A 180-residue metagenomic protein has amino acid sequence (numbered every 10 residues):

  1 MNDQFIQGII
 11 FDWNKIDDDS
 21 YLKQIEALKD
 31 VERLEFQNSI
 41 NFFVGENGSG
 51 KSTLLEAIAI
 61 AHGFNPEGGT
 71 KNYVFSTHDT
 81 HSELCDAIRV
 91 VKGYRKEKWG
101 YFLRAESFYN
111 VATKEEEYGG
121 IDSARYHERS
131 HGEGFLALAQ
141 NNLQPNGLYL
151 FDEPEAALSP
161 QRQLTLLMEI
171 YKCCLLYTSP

Functional and structural regions predicted by a protein language model:
N2-D30: N-terminal pre-Walker A segment at the start of P-loop NTPase domains
R33-N38, N142-L143: Phosphate-binding P-loop
I40-F42, T53-E117: ABC ATPase nucleotide-binding domain signature region
N47: The conserved Walker
G50: Conserved glycine(s) of the Walker
H131-F151, Q161-I170: GG-anchored amphipathic helix commonly corresponding to the ABC/SMC/Rad50 NBD signature/C-loop
E155-A156: Short loop immediately C-terminal to the Walker-B catalytic DE motif in ABC-type ATPase nucleotide-binding domains
Y177-P180: Conserved small/polar residues in nucleotide/adenosyl-binding loops
